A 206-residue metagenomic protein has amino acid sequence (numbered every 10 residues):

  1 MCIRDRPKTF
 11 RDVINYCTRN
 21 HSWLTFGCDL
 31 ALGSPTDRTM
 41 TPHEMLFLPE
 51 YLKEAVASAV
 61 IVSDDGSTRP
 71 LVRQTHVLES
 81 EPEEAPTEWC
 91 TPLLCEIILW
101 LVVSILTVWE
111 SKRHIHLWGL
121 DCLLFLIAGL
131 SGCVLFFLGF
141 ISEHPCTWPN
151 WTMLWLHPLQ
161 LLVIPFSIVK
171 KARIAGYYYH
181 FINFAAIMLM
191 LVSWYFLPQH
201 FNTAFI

Functional and structural regions predicted by a protein language model:
M1-D5: Conserved small/polar residues in nucleotide/adenosyl-binding loops
F10-L46: Short terminal or interdomain "cap/linker" segment that borders an active site or interface and mediates
M40-A85: Long, charge-rich alpha-helical interaction segments
R69-C146: Core alpha-helical transmembrane segments of integral membrane proteins
R113-H116, L120-I206: Alpha-helical transmembrane segments of integral membrane proteins
